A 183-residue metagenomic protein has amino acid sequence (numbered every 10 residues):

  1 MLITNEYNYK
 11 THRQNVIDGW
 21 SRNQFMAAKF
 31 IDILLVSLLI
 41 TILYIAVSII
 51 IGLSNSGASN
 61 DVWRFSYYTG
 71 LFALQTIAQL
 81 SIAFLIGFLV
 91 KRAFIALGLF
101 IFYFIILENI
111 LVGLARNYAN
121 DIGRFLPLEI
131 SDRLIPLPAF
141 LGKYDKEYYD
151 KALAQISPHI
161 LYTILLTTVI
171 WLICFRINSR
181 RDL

Functional and structural regions predicted by a protein language model:
M1, M26-K91, F100, F104-N117 (+1 more regions): Secretory targeting signals
M1-D18, R22-N23, F30: Transmembrane helix boundary and interhelical loop/hinge segments in multi-pass membrane proteins
M1-T4, L89, L172-S179: Structural signal for the C-terminal ends of transmembrane alpha-helices and the immediately following loop
K10, A28-K29, R176, R181: Structural detector for helix-capping/boundary residues
Y162-L183: Junction motif at the cytosolic side of a transmembrane helix
